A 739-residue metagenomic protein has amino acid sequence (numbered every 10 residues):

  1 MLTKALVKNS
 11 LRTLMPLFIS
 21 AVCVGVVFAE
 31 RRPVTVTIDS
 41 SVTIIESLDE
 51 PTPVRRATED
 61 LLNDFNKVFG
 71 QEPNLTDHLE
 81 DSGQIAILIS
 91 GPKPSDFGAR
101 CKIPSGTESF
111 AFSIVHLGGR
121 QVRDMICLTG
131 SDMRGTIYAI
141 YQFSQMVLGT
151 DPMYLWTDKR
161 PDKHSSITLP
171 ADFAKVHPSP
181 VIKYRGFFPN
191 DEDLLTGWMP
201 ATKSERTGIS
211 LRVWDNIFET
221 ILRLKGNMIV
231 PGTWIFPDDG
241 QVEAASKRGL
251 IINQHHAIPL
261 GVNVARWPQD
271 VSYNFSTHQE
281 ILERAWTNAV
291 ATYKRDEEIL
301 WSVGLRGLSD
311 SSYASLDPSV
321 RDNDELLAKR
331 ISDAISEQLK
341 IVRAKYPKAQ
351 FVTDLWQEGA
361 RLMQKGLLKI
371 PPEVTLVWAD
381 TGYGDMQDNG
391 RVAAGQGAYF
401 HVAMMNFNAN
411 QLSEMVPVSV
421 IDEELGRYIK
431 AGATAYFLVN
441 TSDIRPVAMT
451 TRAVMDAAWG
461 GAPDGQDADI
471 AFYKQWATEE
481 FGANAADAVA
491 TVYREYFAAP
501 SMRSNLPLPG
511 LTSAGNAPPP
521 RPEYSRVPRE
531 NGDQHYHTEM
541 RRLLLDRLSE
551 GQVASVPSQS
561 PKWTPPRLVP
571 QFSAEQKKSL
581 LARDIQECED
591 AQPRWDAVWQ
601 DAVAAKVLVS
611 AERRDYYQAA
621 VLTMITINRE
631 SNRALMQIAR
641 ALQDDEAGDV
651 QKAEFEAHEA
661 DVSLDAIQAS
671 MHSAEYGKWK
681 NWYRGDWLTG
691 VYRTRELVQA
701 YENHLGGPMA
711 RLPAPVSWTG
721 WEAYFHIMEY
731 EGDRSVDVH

Functional and structural regions predicted by a protein language model:
T13-G25: Bacterial N-terminal signal peptides
A29-S179: Contiguous, structured surface segment used for ligand recognition
F65, D132, L376, Y428 (+3 more regions): Conserved, mostly hydrophobic/aromatic
P152-R206, S210-G232, G397: An acidic-aromatic substrate-binding cleft motif
L169, T233, D239-K247, Y273-A393: Gly/Pro-rich turn-and-neighbor structural signature
S311-Y313, A394-V416: Active-site clefts of carbohydrate-active enzymes
P417-F497: Substrate-binding cleft of secreted/luminal carbohydrate-active enzymes
A471-H739: Catalytic domains of carbohydrate-active enzymes that cleave complex glycans
